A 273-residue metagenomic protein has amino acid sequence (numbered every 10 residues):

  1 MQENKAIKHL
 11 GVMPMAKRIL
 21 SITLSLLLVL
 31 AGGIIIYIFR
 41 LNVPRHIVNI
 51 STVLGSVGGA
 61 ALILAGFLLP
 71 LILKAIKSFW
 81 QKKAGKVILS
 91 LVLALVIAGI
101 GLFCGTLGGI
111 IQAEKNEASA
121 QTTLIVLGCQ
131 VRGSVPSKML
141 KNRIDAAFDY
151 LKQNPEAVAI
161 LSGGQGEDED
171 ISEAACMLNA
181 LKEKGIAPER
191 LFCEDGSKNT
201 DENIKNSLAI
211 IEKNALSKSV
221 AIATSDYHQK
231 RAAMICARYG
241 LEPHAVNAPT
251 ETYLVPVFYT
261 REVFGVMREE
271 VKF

Functional and structural regions predicted by a protein language model:
M1-M13: N-terminal amphipathic/basic-hydrophobic helices that include classical n-h-c signal peptides and signal-anchor
G11-P14, R18-S21, N49-V53, K82-L89: Membrane-water interface of alpha-helical transmembrane segments
L20-K74: Membrane-embedded alpha-helical segments of integral membrane proteins
L24-L27, V92-L95, G99, R261: Hydrophobic alpha-helical transmembrane segments of polytopic
L73-K82: Membrane-helix interface/capping segments
K82-T106: Internal/C-terminal transmembrane anchor helices
C104-R261: A structural signal for short, hydrophobic/glycine-enriched beta-strand patches
V255-F273: A transmembrane-helix-recognition feature enriched in membrane-embedded lipid enzymes and envelope glyco-/phospholipid
